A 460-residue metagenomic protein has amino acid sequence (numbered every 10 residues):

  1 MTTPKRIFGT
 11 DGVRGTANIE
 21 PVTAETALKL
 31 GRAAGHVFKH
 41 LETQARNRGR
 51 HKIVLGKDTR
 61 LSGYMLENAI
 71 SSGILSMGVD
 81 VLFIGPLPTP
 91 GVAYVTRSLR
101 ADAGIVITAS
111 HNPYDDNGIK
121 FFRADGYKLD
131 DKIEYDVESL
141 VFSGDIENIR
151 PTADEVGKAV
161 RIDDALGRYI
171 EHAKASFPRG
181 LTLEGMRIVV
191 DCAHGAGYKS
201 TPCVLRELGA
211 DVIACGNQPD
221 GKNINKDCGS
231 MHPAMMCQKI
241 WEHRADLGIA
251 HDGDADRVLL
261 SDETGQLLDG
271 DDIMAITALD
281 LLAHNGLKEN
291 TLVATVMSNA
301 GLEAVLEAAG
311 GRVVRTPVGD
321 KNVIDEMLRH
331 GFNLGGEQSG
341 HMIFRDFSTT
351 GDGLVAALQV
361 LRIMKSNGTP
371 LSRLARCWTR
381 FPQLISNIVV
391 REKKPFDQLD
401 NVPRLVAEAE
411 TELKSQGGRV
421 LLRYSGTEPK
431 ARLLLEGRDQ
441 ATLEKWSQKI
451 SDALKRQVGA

Functional and structural regions predicted by a protein language model:
M1-S72, S76-M77, A159-M186, Q398: An N-terminal, well-structured beta->alpha segment
T2-T3, T16, N117-I240: Gly/Ser/Thr-enriched, mixed-charge loops and adjacent short helices that form phosphate/oxyanion-binding elements
D11, L55, V92, I105 (+11 more regions): Buried hydrophobic positions in well-ordered alpha/beta secondary-structure cores of metabolic enzymes
H40, Q44-R46, K52-D116, C203-S261: N-terminal small/polar loop signature for handling phosphorylated ligands or for N-terminal nucleophile
L55-D58, V190-C192, D262, D346 (+1 more regions): Short glycine-centered, acidic/aromatic-flanked micro-motifs in structured strand/loop junctions that mark active-site
G91, Y135-I170, A175, E263-G336 (+1 more regions): Proline/glycine-rich low-complexity loops and linkers
K128-D130, A214-C215, Q266-N285, G353-R362 (+1 more regions): Gly/Ser/Thr-rich active-site loops/lids in small-molecule metabolic enzymes that frequently grip phosphoryl groups
L247, H284-A460: Phosphate-binding and adjacent anionic-ligand microenvironments
